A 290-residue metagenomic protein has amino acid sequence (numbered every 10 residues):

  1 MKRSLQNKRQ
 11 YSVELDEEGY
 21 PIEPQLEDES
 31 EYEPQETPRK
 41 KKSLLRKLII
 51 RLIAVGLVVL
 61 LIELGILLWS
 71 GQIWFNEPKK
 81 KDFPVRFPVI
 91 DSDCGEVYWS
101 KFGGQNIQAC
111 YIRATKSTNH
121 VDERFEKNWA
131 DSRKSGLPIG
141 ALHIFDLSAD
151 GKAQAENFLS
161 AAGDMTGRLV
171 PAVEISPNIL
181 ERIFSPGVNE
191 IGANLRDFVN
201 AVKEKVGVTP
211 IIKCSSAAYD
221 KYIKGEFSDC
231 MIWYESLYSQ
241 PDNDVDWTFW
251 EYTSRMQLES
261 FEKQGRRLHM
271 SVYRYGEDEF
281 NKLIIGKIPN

Functional and structural regions predicted by a protein language model:
K2-S4, K8-D16, Y20-E29, N76-S92 (+3 more regions): Functionally critical loop-and-helix segments that line ligand-binding/catalytic clefts of soluble enzyme domains
E18-I53: Intrinsically disordered, low-complexity cytosolic tails and juxtamembrane linkers of membrane/envelope proteins
R39, E63-N76, G103: Short, compositionally biased "basic patch" segments
I50-W69: Hydrophobic membrane-insertion alpha-helices, especially the h-region of bacterial N-terminal signal peptides
Q72-W74, K79-V97, I112-V199, K203-V208: Substrate-binding cleft of extracellular glycoside hydrolase catalytic domains
L159-A172, P177, K224-W247: Structural recognition of alpha->loop->beta junctions
L180-R182, A218-K221: Short, solvent-exposed loop/turn segments at secondary-structure junctions
V206-D220: Aromatic-lined carbohydrate-recognition surfaces of secreted/lumenal glycan-active proteins
